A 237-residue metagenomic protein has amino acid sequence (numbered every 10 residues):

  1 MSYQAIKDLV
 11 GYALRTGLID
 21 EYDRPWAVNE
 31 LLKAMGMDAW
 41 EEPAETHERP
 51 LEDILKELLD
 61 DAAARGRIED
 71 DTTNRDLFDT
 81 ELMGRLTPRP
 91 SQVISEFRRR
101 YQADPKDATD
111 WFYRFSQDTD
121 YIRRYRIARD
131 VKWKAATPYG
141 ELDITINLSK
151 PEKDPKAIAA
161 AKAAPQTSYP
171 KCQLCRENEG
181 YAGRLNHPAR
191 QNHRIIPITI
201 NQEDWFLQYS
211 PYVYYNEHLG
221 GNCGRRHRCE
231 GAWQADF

Functional and structural regions predicted by a protein language model:
M1-G231: Active-site microenvironments that recognize anionic phosphate/pyrophosphate groups
A232-F237: Long, well-ordered alpha-helical scaffolding segments within enzyme catalytic domains, especially pronounced
